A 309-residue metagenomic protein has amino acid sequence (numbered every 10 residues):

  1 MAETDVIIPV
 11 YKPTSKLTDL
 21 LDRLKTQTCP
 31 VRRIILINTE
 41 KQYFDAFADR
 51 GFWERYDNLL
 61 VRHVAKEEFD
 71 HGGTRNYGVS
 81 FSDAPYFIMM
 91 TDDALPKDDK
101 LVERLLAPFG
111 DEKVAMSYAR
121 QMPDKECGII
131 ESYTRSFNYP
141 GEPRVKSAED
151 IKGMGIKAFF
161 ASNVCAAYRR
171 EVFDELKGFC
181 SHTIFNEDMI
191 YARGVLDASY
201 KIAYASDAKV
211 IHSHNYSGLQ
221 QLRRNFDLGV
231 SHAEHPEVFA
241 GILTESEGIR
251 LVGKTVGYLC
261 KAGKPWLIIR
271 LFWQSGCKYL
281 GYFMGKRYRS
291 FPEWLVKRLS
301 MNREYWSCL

Functional and structural regions predicted by a protein language model:
P13-T26: Short, well-formed alpha-helical segments that are part of the catalytic scaffolds of diverse glycosyltransferases
R23-H63: Acidic donor-binding segment of Leloir-type glycosyltransferases
A65-S82: Glycine-rich, basic loop-to-helix element that forms the pyrophosphate-binding segment of sugar-nucleotide handling
F87: Short aromatic/hydrophobic "clamp" motif used to bind/position activated sugar donors
D99-S132: Conserved donor NDP-sugar-binding/catalytic core segment of glycosyltransferases
A148-Y168, I184: A recurrent flexible, glycine/aromatic-enriched loop bordering the glycosyltransferase active site that acts as
I184-Y191: Acidic donor-binding loop at a coil-to-helix junction in glycosyltransferase catalytic cores that engages
D227-V230, G241-L309: Non-catalytic, C-terminal membrane-associated alpha-helical segments of glycosyltransferases
